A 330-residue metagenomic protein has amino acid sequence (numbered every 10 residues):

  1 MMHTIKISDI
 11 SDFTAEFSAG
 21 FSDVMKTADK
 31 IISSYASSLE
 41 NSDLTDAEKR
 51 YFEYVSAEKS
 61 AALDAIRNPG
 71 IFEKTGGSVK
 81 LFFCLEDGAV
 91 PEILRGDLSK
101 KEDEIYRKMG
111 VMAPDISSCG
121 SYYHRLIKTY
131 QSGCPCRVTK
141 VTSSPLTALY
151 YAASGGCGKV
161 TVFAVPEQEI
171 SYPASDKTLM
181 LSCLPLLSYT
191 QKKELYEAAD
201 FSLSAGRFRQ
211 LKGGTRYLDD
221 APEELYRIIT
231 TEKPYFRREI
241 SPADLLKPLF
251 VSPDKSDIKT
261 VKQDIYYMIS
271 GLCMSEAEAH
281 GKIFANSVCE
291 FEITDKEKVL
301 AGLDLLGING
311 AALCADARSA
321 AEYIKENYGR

Functional and structural regions predicted by a protein language model:
M2-R330: Catalytic-core elements of nucleic-acid end-processing and repair enzymes
